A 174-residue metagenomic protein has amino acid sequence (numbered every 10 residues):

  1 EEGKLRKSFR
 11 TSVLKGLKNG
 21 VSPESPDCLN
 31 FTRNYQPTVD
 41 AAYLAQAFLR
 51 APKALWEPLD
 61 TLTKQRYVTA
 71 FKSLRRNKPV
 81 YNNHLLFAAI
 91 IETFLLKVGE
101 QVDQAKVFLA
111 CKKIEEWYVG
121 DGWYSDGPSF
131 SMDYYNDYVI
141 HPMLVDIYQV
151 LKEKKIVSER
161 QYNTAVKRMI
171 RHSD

Functional and structural regions predicted by a protein language model:
R6-M169, D174: Aromatic-lined, polymer-binding surfaces characteristic of secreted/periplasmic polysaccharide-degrading enzymes
